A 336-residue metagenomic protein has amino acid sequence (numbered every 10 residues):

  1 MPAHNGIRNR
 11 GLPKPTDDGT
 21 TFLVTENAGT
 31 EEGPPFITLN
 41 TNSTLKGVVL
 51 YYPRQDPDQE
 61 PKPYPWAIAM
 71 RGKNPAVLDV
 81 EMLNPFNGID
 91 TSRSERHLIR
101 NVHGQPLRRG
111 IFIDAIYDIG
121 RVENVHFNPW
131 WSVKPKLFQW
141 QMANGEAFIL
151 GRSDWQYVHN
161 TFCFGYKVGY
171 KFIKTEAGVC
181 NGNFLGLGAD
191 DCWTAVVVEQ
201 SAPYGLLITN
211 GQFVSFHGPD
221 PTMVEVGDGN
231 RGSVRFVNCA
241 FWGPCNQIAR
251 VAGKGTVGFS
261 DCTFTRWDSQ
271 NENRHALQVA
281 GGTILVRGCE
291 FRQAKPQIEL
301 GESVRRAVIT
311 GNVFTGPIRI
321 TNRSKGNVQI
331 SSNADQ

Functional and structural regions predicted by a protein language model:
M1-G47, Y51-N74, D90-T91, L150 (+2 more regions): Extracellular beta-strand-rich solenoid/capping regions of secreted or surface-exposed proteins that bind or remodel
G6-I7, L45, K73, M82-P85 (+11 more regions): Trimeric viral appendage architectures of receptor-binding fibers, tailspike depolymerases, and tail needles
R8-G11, S43-G47, P75-D79, H97-V102 (+9 more regions): All-beta strand scaffolds that present successive hydrophobic residues in beta-strands
R8-G19, F127-W140: Acidic Ser/Thr/Pro-rich low-complexity disordered segments that often serve as glycosylated linkers/stalks around
T25, T38-N40, Y51-P53, A69-R71 (+15 more regions): A structural detector for beta-sheet-dominated domains
E32-P34, R54-P61, P85-S92, L107-A115 (+10 more regions): Short glycine/acidic-rich loop motifs that flank beta-strands on beta-rich extracellular proteins
Y64-I116, V122: Compact, aliphatic and Gly/Pro-tolerant "microcore" segments centered on a short helix or tight beta-hairpin and their
G253-R319: Ankyrin-repeat and related helical/solenoid repeat scaffolds used for protein-protein interactions
